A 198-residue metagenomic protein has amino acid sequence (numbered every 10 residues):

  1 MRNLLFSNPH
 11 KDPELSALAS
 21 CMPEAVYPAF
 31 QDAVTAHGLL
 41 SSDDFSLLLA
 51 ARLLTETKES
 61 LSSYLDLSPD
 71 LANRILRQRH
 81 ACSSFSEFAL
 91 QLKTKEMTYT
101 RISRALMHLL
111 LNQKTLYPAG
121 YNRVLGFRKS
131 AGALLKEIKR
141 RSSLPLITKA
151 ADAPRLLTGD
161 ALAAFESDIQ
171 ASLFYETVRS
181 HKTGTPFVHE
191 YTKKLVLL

Functional and structural regions predicted by a protein language model:
R2-L198: Active-site cores that bind ATP or allylic diphosphates and position pyrophosphate for catalysis
